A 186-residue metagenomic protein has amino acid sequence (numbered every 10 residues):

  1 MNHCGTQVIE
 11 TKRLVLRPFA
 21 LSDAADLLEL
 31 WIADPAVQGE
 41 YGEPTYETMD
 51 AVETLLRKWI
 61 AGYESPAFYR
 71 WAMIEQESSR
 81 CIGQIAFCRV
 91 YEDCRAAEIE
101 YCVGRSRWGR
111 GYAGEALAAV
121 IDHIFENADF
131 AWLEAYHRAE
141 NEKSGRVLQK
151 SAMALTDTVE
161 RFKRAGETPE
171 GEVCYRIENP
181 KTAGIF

Functional and structural regions predicted by a protein language model:
M1-D26, L30-Q38, R70-F186: Acyl-donor (CoA/ACP) binding surface of acyl/acetyltransferases
W31, Y41, Y63-E64: Hydrophobic residues in alpha-helical segments
V37-K58: Conserved GNAT-fold acetyl-CoA-binding loop/helix
P44-T48, Y69, E140: Short, conserved alpha-helical segments within structured domains
E53-L55, E64, M153, V173: Bulky hydrophobic/aromatic packing residues
W59-A72: A short helix-loop-beta-strand connector motif used in the catalytic cores of GNAT acetyltransferases and, in some
